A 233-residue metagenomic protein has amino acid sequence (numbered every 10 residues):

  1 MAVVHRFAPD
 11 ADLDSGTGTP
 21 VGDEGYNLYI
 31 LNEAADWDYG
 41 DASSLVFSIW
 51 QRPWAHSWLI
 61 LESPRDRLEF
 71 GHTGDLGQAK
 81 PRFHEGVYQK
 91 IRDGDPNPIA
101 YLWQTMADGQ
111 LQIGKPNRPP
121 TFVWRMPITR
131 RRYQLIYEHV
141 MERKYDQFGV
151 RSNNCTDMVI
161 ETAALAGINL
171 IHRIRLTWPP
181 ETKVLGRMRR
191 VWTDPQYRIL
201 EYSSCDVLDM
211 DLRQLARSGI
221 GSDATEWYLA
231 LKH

Functional and structural regions predicted by a protein language model:
A2-G16, Y133-H233: Activation targets extended, charge/polar-rich intrinsically disordered C-terminal tails
A2-N117: Glycine-rich catalytic cores of cysteine/serine-nucleophile enzymes that process amide/ester linkages in cell-envelope
A11, P98-A100, F122, T129 (+1 more regions): Intrinsically disordered, low-complexity segments enriched in proline/serine/threonine
I30, I49, I60, I91 (+8 more regions): Weak global preference for isoleucine
L45-S48, R118-M126, M141-V150: Second-shell loop/turn segments in exported
Q110-E138: A structural motif
